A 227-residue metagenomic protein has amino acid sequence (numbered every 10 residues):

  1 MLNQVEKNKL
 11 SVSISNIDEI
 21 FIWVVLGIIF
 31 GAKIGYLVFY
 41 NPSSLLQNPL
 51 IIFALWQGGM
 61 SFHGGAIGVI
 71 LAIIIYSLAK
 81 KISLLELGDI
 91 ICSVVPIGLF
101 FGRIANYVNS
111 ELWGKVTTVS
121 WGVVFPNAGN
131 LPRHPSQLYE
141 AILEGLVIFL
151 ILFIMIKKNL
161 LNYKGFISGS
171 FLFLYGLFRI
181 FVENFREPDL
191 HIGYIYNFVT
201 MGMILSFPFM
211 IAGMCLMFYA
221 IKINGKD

Functional and structural regions predicted by a protein language model:
M1-D227: Hydrophobic, membrane-interfacing alpha helices
